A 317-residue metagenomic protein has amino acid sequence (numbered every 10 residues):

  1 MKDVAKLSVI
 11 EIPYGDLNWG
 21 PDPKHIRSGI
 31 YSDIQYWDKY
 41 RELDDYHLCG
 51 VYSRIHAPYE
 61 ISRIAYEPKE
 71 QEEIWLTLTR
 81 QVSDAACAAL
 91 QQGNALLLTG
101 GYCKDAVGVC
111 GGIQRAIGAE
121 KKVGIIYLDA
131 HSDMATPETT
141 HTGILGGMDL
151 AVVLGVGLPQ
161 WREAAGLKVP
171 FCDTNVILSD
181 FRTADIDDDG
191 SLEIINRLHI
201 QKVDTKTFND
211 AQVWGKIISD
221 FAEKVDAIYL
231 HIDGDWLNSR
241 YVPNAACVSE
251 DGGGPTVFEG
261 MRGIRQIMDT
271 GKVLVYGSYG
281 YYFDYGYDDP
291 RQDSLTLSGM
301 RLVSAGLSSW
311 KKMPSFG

Functional and structural regions predicted by a protein language model:
K2-L97, K104-V109, R115-E120, I194-G317: Catalytic cores of soluble, metal-dependent hydrolases
I12-Y14, T99, S179-T183: Structural motif
G15, D133, L158, A184 (+1 more regions): Surface-exposed, flexible loop/turn segments at secondary-structure boundaries
N18, A135-T136, D187-D188: Short helix/loop capping segments that flank catalytic or ligand/cofactor-binding pockets
R80, Q91-G166, F171-N175, T270-L274: Active-site histidine-anchored catalytic micro-motif
Y127-A130, L154, L178-T183, D204-K206 (+1 more regions): Short, structured patches in soluble enzyme cores that scaffold and shape functional sites
D173-N175, T183-D185, K224-I228: Aromatic-lined glycan-binding groove of carbohydrate-active enzymes
A184-E193: Short, glycine/polar-rich helix-capping loops at beta-to-alpha or helix-loop-helix junctions that flank or form
